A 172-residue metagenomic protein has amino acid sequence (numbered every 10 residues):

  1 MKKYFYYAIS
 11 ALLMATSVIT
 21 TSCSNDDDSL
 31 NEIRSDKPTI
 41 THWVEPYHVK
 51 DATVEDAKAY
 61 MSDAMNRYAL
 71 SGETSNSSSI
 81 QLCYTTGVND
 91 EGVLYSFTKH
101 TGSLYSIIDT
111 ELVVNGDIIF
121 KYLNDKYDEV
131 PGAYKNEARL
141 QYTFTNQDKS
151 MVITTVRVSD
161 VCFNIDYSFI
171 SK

Functional and structural regions predicted by a protein language model:
M1, C23-S24: Terminal processing/anchoring signals of secreted or surface-associated proteins and related intramolecular
M1-I9: Bacterial N-terminal signal peptides that target proteins for export
K3-Y4, E32, Q147: N-terminal cationic leader/targeting segments used for protein routing and processing
I9-S17: Bacterial N-terminal signal peptides
T16, S79-T85, R139-N146: Short, solvent-exposed polar/charged micro-motifs at secondary-structure junctions
V18-S22: C-terminal motif of bacterial Sec signal peptides marking the signal peptidase cleavage site
S24-K121, D125, E129: Short helix/turn-capping signatures at newly exposed starts of structured segments
Y105-K172: Extracytoplasmic electrostatic interaction patches
